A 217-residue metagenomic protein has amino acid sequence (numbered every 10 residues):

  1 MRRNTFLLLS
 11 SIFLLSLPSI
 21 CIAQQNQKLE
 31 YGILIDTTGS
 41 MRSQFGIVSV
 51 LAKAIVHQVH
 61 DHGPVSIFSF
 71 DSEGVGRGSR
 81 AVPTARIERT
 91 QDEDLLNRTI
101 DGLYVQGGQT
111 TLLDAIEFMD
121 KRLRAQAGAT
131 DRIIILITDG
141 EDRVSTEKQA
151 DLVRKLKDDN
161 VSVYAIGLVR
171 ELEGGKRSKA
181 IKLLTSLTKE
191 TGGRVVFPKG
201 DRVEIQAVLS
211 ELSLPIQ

Functional and structural regions predicted by a protein language model:
M1-L9: Bacterial N-terminal signal peptides that target proteins for export
L8-P18: Bacterial N-terminal signal peptides
C21-A23: Boundary at the C-terminal end of the N-terminal hydrophobic targeting segment
N26-R86, L112-M119, R132-T138: Von Willebrand factor
M41-Q44, V75-R80, D142-K148, L172-K176 (+1 more regions): Extracytoplasmic/secreted cell-surface and envelope-processing proteins
P64-T99, A115, K121-Q126, S145-E147 (+1 more regions): Short beta-strand-loop
G140-S186, E190: VWA/integrin I-like adhesion module and closely mimicked acidic/polar interface patches used
P198-Q217: C-terminal "exit" segments of structured domains
